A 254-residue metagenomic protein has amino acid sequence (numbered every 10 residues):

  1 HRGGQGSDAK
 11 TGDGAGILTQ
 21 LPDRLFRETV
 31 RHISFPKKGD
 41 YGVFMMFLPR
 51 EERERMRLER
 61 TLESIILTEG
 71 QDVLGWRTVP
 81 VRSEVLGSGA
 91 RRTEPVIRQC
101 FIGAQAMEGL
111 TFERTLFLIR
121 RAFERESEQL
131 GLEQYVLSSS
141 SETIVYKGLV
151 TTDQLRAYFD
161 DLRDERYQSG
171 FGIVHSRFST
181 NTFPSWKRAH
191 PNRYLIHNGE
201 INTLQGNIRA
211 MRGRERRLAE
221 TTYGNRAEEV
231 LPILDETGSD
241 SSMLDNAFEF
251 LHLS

Functional and structural regions predicted by a protein language model:
H1-S254: Conserved short alpha-helical segments that host acidic/polar catalytic motifs at enzyme active sites
